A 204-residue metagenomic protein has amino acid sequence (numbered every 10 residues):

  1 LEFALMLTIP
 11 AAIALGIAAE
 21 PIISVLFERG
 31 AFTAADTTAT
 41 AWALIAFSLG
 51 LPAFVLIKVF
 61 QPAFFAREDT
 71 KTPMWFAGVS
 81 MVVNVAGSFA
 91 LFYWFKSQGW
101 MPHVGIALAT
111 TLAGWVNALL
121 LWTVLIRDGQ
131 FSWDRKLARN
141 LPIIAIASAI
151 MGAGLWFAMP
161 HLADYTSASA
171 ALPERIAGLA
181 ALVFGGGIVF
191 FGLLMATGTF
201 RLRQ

Functional and structural regions predicted by a protein language model:
L1-Q204: Membrane-embedded alpha-helical bundles of multi-pass transporters/translocases, especially carrier/permease families
